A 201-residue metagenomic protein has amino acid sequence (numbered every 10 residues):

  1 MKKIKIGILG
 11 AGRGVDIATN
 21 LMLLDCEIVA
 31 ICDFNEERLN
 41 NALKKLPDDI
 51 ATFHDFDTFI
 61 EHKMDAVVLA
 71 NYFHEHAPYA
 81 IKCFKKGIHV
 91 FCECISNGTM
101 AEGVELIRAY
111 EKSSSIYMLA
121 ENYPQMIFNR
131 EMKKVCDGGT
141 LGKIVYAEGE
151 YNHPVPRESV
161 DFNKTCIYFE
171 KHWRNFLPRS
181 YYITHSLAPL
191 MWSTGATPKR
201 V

Functional and structural regions predicted by a protein language model:
M1-P47: N-terminal Rossmann-like dinucleotide-binding module
K2-I4, S115, V145: Nucleotide donor/acceptor-binding cores
G12, Y123-V201: Predominantly a Rossmann-like dinucleotide-binding segment in NAD(P)-dependent oxidoreductases
A30, A66, Y146: Short, Asp-centered acidic motifs that coordinate Mg2+ and/or phosphate in catalytic or ligand-binding sites
D49-F56: Conserved SAM-binding strand-loop segment of SAM-dependent methyltransferases
M64-A66, Y72-F73, A77-Q125, G139: Beta-strand-loop-alpha-helix segment that lines the small-molecule cofactor/substrate pocket of alpha/beta enzymes
